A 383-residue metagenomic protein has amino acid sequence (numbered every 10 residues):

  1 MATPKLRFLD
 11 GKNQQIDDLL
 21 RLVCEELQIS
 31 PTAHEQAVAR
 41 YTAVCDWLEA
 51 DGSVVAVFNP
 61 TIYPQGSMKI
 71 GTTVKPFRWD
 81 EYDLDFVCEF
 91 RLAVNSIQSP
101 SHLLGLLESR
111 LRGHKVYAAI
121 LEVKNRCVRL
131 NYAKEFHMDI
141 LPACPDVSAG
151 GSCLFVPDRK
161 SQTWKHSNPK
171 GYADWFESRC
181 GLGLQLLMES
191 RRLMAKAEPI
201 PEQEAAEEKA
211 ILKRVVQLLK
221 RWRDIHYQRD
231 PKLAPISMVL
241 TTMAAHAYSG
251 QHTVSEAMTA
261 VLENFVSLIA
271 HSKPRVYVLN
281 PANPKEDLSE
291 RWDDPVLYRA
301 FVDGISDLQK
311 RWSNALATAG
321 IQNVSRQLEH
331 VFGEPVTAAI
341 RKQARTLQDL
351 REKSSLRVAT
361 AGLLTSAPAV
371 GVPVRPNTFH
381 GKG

Functional and structural regions predicted by a protein language model:
M1-E81, L92-H102, C127, S355-L364 (+1 more regions): N-terminal regions immediately upstream of nucleotidyltransferase
A2-L22, K273-G383: Terminal (often C-terminal) interaction modules
L20-R21, D80-F90, R192-E202, V239-T241: Glycine-rich, often proline-containing surface loops adjacent to acidic residues and nearby aromatics that form
L48-G52, A56, I70, S101-K160: Conserved catalytic core of two-metal-ion nucleotidyltransferases
K69-V74, W79-V87, R129-L141, M243: Histidine-centered divalent-metal-coordination microenvironment in nucleic-acid enzymes
D85, I120, C127-N131, R159 (+2 more regions): Flexible, surface-exposed loop/gating regions in the mature catalytic domains of secreted/periplasmic hydrolases
L141-A206, G383: Extended, alpha-helix-rich binding/interface surfaces that flank or overlap catalytic cores and mediate recognition
Q203-N323: Conserved nucleotidyltransferase catalytic core and NTase-mimicking acidic/glycine-rich helix/loop elements in nucleic
